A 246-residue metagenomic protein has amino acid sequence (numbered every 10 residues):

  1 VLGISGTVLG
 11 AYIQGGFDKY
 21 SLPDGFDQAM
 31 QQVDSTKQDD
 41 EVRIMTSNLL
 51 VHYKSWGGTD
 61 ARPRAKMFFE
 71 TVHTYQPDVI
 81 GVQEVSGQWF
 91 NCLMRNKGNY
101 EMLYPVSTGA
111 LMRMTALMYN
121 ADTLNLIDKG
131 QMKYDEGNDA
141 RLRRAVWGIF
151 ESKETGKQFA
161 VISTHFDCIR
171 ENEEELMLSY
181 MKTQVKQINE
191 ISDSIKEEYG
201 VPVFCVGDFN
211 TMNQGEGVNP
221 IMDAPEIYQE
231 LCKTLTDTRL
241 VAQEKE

Functional and structural regions predicted by a protein language model:
V1-S47: Acidic, histidine-bearing metal-coordination/catalytic regions of metal-dependent phosphoesterases
F17-T36, V79-C168: Structured beta-strand-rich core segments of catalytic domains in phosphoester-bond hydrolases
Q38-M45, Y75-V79, G98-M102, T155-A160 (+2 more regions): Loop/turn elements at helix/coil->beta-strand transitions in domains of secreted/extracellular proteins
E41-K66, Y134-A140, D167-Y180: Acidic/histidine-rich helix-loop elements that form or flank divalent-metal/phosphate-binding sites at the catalytic
S47, Q83, T164, V206-D208: Active-site flanking residues adjacent to catalytic metal/cofactor-binding acidic residues
G57-R62, E84-G98, L111, Q214-Y228: Metal-dependent catalytic neighborhoods of phosphoester/phosphodiester hydrolases
E175-E246: Metal-dependent phosphoesterases centered on the DNase I-like endonuclease/exonuclease/phosphatase
